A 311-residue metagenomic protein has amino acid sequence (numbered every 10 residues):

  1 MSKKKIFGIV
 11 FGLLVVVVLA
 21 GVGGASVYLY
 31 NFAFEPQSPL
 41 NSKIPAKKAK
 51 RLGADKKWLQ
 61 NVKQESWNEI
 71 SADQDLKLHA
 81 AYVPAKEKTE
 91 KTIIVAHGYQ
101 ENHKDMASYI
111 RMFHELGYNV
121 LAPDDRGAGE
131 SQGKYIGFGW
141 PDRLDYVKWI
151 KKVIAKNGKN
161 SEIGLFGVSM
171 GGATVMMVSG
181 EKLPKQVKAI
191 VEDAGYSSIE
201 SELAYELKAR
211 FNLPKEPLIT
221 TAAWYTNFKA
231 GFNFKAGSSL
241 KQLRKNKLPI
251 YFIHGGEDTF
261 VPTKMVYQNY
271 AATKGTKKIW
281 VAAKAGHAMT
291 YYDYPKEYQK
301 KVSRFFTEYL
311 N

Functional and structural regions predicted by a protein language model:
M1-D55: N-terminal membrane-anchoring alpha-helices
K48-K88: N-terminal cap/lid segment of alpha/beta-hydrolase-fold proteins
Y109, S239, L248, P262-A271: Short alpha-helix in the alpha/beta-hydrolase fold that links the catalytic acid
I110-Q132: Conserved alpha/beta-hydrolase
I136-N157: Alpha/beta-hydrolase active-site loop
M177-N233: Hydrolase active-site cap/lid region
K245-K247, F252-H254, D258: Short beta-strand/loop motif that positions the catalytic acidic residue of the alpha/beta-hydrolase fold
D293-N311: Catalytic active-site module of serine/aspartate enzymes centered on a nucleophile-bearing elbow/loop
